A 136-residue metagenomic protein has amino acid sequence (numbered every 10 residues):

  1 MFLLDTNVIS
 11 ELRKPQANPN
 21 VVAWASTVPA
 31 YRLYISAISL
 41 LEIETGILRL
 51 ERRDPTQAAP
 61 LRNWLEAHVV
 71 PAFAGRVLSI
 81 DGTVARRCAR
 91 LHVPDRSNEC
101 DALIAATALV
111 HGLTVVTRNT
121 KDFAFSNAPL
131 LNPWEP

Functional and structural regions predicted by a protein language model:
M1, A105, L109-P136: Acidic, PIN/NYN-like endoribonuclease modules and their adjacent C-terminal/linker elements
M1-I35, S39, R49-E66, P136: Short, well-structured N-terminal submotif of metal-dependent ribonuclease cores
L4, E99-C100, S126: A generic structural signal for residues located within well-ordered alpha-helices of large catalytic or ligand-binding
I9, L40-I43, A85, F123: A generic structural signal for short hydrophobic patches within well-formed alpha-helices
E11-L12, W24, G46, R87-C88 (+2 more regions): Residues that scaffold the ATP/ADP-binding catalytic core of kinase and kinase-like folds
Y34, L78, L131: General small-molecule cofactor/ligand-binding pocket signal
A37-I38, D81, N119, W134: Residues at the C-termini of beta-strands that transition into short coil/loop
T45-L50, A59, P71-R118: Active-site neighborhoods of divalent-metal-dependent phosphate/nucleic-acid chemistry enzymes
